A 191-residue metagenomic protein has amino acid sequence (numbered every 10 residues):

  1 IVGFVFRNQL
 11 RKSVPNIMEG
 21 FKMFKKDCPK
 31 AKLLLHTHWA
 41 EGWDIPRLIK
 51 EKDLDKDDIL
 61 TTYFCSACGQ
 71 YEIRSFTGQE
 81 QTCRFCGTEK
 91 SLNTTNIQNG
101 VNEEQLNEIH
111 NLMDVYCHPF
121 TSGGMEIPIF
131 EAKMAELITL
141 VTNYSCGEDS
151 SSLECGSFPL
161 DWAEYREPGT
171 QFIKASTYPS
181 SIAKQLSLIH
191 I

Functional and structural regions predicted by a protein language model:
I1-K12, M18-F21, L33-L34: Conserved donor-binding/catalytic core segment of Leloir-type glycosyltransferases
W43-E108: Nucleotide-activated donor-binding/catalytic signature segment of Leloir-type glycosyltransferases, i.e., the conserved
L106-N107, I129-M134, S145-D149: Short alpha-helical segment that forms part of, or immediately flanks, the ligand-binding pocket in carbohydrate-active
D114, E136, N143: A short alpha->beta transition loop at the rim of the catalytic pocket in nucleotide-sugar-dependent
T121: Aromatic "clamp/platform" in nucleotide-sugar-dependent glycosyltransferases that forms part of the donor/acceptor
I138-V141, S151-S152, F158-P159: Short hydrophobic beta-strand element within catalytic cores of glycosyltransferases and related nucleotide-activated
I189-I191: Conserved small/polar residues in nucleotide/adenosyl-binding loops
